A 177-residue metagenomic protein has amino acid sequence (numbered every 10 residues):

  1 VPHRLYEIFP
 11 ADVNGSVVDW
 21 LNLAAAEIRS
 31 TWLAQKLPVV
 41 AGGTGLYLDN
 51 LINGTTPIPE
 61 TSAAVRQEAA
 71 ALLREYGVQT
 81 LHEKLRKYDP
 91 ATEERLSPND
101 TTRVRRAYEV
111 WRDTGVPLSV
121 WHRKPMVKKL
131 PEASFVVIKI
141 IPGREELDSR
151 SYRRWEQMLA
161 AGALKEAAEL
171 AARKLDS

Functional and structural regions predicted by a protein language model:
V1-S177: Phosphate/pyrophosphate-binding catalytic cores of soluble transferases and nucleic-acid-acting enzymes
